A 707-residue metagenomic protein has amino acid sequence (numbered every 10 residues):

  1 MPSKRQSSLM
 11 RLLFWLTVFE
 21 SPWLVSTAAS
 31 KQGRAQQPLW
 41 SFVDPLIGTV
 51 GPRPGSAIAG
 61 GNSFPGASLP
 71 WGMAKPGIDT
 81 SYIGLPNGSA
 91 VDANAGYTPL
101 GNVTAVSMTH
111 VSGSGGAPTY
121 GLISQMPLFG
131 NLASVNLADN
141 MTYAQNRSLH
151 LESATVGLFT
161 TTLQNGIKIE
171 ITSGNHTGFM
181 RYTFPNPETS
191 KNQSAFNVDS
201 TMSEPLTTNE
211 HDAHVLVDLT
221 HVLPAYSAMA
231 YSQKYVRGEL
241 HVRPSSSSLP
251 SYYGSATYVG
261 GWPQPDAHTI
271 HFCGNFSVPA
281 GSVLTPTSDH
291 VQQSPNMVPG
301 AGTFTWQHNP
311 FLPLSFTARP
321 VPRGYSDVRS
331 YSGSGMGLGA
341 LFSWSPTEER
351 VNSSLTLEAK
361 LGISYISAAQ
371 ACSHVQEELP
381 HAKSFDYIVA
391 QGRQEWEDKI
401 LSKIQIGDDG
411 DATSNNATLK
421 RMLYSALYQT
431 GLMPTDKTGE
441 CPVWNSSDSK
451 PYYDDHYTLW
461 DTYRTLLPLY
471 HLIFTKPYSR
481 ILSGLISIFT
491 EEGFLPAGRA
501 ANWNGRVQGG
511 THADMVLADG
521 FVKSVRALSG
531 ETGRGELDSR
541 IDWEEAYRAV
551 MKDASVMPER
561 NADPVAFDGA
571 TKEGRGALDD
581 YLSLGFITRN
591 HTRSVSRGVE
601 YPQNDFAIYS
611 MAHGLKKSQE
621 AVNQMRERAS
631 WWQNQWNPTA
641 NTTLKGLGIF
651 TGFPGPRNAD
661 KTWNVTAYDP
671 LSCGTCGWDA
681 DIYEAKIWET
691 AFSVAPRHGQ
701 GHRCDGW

Functional and structural regions predicted by a protein language model:
P2, W15-Q37: N-terminal signal peptide
R5-S7, S21, M126, L240: Intrinsic disorder/low-complexity segments enriched in polar/small residues
Q6-W15: Sec-dependent signal peptide recognition, specifically the positively charged N-region followed immediately by
T27-M515, F521-G585, H591-V599, A607 (+5 more regions): Accessory carbohydrate-recognition regions in carbohydrate-active enzymes
N604: ATP-dependent phospho-/nucleotidyl transfer catalytic cores
